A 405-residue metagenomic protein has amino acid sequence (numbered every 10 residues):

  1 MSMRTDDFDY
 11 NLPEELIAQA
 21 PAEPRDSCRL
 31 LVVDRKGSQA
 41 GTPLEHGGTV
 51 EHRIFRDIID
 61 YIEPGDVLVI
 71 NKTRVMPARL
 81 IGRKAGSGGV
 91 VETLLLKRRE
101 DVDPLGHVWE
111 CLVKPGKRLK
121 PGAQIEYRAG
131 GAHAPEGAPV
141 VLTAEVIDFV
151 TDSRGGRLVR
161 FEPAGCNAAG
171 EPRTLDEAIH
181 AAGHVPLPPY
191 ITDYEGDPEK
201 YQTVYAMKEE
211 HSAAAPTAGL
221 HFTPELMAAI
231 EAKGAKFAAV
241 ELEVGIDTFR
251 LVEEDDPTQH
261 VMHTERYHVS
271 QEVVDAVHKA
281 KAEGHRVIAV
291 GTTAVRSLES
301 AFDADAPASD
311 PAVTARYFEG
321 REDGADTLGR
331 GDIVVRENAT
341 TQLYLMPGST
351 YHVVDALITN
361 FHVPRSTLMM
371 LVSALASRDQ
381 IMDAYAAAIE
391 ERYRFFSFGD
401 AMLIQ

Functional and structural regions predicted by a protein language model:
M1-Q405: Surface-exposed, charge/polar-rich loops and edge strands
